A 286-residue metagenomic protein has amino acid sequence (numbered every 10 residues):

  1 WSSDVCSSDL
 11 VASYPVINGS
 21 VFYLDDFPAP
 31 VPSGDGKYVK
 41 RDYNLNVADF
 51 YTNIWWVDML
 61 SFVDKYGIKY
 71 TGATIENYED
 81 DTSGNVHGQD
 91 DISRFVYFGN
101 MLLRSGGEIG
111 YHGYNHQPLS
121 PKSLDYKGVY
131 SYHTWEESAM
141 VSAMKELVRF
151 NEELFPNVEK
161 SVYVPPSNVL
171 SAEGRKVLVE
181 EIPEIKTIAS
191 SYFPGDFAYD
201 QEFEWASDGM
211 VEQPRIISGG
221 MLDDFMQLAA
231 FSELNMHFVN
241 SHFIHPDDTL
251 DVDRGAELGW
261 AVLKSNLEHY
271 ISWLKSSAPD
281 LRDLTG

Functional and structural regions predicted by a protein language model:
W1-S7: Short, small-residue-biased leader/transition segments that mark boundaries at the very start of proteins
A12-Y14, N18-V31, E152-V162, N168 (+2 more regions): Catalytic grooves of carbohydrate-active enzymes
P15-P28, Y38-T71: Catalytic domains of carbohydrate-active enzymes, especially glycoside hydrolases
P30-P32, D64-E173, H237, H242 (+1 more regions): Metal-dependent polysaccharide deacetylase catalytic core of the NodB/CE4 family, i.e., the active-site-bearing domain
P30-T52, L124-W135, D251-S276: A solvent-exposed, charged loop/short amphipathic helix patch at secondary-structure junctions
W56-V57, D90-N100, P194-Q201, G219-F231: Alpha-helical scaffolding within the catalytic cores of extracellular/periplasmic polymer-degrading hydrolases
N100-L102, R175-I185, L234: Short, surface-exposed basic-aromatic patches at helix termini and helix-loop junctions that form
I182-L222: His/Asp/Glu-enriched short active-site or ligand-binding loop at hydrolase and phosphoryl-transfer sites
